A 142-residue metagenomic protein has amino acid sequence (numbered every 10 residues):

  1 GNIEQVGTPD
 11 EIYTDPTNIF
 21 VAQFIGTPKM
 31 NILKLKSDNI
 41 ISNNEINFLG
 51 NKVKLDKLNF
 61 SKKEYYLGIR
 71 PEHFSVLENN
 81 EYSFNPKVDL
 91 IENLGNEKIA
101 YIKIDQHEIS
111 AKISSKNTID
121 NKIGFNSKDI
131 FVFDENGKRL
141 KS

Functional and structural regions predicted by a protein language model:
I3-T8, D15: ABC ATPase "signature
V6-P9, N39-S42: Positively charged, hydrophobic/aromatic-enriched amphipathic segments
D10-Y13, I69: Short N-terminal helix-initiation segments at or just after the protein's N-terminus
T14-D15, G26: Phosphate-coordinating loops and pocket residues in cytosolic domains that bind phosphorylated ligands
N18: ATP phosphate-binding glycine-rich loop
P28-I32, I40-S142: Non-catalytic connector elements of ABC transporters
